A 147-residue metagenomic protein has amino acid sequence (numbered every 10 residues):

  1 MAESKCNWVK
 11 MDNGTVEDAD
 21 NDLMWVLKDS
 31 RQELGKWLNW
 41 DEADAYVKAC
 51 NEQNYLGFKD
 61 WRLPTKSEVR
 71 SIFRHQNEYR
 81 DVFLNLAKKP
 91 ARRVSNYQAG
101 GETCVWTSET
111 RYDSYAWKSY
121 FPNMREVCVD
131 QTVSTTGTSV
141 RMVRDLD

Functional and structural regions predicted by a protein language model:
M1-W61, M142-V143: Extracellular adhesion/carbohydrate-recognition regions
E3, D44-F58, K66-K118: An exposed tryptophan-centered "aromatic clamp" motif
N7-K10, Q98-A99, T135: Short solvent-exposed loop/turn micro-motifs enriched in small/polar/acidic residues
E17-D20, G101, G137: Generic structural microfeature
K28, E109, P122, V143-D145: Structured loops at beta-to-helix junctions and adjacent beta-edge loops in soluble globular domains
C104-W106, C128-D147: Short, structured beta-strand segments at or near domain termini in extracellular proteins/domains
S119-D130: Low-complexity, intrinsically disordered Gly/Pro/Thr-rich segments
